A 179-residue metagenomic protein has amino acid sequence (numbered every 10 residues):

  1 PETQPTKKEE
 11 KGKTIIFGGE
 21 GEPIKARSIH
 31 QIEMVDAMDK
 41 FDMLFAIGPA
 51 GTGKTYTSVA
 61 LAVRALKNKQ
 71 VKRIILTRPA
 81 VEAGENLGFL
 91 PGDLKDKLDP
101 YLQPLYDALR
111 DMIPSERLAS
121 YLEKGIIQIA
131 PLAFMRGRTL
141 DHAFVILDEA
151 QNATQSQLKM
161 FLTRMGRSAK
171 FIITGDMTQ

Functional and structural regions predicted by a protein language model:
P1-K11: Interdomain "pre-motor" coupling segment immediately N-terminal to P-loop NTPase/helicase cores
K25-F41: Pre-Walker A adenine-sensing motif
L44: Conserved beta-strand position immediately N-terminal to the Walker
I47, Y56-K124: Conserved P-loop
A50: The conserved Walker
G53: Conserved glycine(s) of the Walker
K72, K124-I127, D141-F144, S168-I173: Loop/turn-to-beta-strand initiation segments
G125-I146, A150-M160: Conserved RecA-like ASCE ATPase "motif II neighborhood" in helicase/translocase motors
